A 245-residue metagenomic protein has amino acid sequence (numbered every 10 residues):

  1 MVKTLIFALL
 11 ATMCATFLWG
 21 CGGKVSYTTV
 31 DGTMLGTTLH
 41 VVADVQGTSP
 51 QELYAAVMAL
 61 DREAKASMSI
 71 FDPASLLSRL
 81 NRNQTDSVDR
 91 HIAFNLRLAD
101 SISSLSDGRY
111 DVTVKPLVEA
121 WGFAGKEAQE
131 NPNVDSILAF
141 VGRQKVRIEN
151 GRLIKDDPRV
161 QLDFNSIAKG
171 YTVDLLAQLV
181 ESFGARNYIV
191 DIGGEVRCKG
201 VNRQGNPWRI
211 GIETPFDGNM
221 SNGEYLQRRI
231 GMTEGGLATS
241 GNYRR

Functional and structural regions predicted by a protein language model:
V2-L10, F17-R245: Mature catalytic core of soluble alpha/beta enzymes
